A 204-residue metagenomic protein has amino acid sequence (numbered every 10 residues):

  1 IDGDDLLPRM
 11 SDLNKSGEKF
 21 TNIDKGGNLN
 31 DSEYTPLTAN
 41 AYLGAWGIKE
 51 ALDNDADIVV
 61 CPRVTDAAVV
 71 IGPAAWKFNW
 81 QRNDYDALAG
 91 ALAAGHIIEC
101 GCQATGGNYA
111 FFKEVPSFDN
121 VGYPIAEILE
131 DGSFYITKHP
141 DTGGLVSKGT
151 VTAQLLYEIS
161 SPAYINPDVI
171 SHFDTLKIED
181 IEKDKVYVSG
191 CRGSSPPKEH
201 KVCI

Functional and structural regions predicted by a protein language model:
D2-C61: An acidic, phosphate/nucleotide-engaging active-site surface
L13-G17, P73-Y85: A glycine- and small-aliphatic-rich helix-loop capping segment at beta-alpha/alpha-beta transitions that lines
L43-G47, N54, V59, L88-L92 (+4 more regions): Conserved active-site and cofactor/substrate-binding residues in soluble primary-metabolism enzymes
I48-K49, A75, R82, A94-I98: Short, well-ordered alpha-helical packing segments
R63-V69: Gly/Ser/Thr-rich loops at beta-strand to alpha-helix junctions that form or flank small-molecule/cofactor-binding
V69-G72, Y109: Short glycine-/acidic-enriched loop or helix-start segments at secondary-structure transitions that form or flank
D86-R192: A conserved active-site cap/scaffold subdomain adjacent to cofactor or substrate pockets
P197-I204: Catalytic-core signal marking the mid-to-C-terminal active-site face
